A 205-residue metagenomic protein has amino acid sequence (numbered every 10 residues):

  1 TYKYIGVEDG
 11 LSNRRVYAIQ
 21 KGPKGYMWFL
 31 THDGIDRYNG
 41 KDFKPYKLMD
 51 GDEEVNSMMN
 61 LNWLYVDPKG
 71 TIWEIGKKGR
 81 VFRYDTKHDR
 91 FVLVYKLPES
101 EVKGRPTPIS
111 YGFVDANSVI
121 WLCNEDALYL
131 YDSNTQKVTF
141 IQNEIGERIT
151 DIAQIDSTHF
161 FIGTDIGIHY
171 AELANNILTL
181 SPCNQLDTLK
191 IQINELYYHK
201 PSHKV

Functional and structural regions predicted by a protein language model:
T1-V205: Carboxylate-rich, polar loop motifs that coordinate divalent cations or form catalytic acidic clusters
